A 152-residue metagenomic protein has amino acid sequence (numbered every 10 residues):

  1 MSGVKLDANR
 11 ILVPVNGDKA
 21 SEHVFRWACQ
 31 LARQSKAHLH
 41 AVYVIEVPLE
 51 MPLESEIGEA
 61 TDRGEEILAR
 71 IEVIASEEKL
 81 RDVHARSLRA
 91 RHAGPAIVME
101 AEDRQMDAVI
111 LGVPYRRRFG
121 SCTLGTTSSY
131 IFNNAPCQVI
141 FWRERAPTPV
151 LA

Functional and structural regions predicted by a protein language model:
M1-L6, S76-V109, S129, A146-A152: Structural beta-alpha unit
S2-E54, G58, E77-E78, D82-V83 (+1 more regions): Small/aliphatic-rich secondary-structure junction motif
V24, M51-E54, P95-V98, S121-C122 (+1 more regions): Short, well-ordered secondary-structure micro-motifs
A32, I71-A75, A101: Conserved hydrophobic residues forming the short capping helix/wall of the S-adenosyl-L-methionine
Y43, G112-P114, R143-E144: Short secondary-structure boundary segments
E56-I67: A short acidic, glycine-rich active-site loop that binds or catalyzes chemistry on phosphate/adenosine moieties
A108-N134, T148-L151: Glycine-rich, Arg-bearing micro-motifs that act as flexible, cationic patches
C137-P149: Short, flexible loop segments at boundaries between secondary-structure elements
